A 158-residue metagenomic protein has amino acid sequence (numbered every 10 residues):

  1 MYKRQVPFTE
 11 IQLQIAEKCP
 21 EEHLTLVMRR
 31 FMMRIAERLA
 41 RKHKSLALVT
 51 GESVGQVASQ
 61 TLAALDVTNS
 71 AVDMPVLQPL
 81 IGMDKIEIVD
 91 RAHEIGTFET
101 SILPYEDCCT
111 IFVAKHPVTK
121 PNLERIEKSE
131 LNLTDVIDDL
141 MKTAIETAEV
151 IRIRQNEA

Functional and structural regions predicted by a protein language model:
M1-Y2: Short, small-residue-biased leader/transition segments that mark boundaries at the very start of proteins
V6-T9, T50-G51, P79, I102-L103 (+1 more regions): Generic beta-strand/beta-sheet core signal
F8-A16, E124-L131: Short alpha-helical interface patches
Q12-L13, E17-D90, E94-I95, L140 (+2 more regions): Active-site adenylate/phosphate-handling loop in enzymes that bind or generate adenylated species
S45, T61, L65-M74, I95-A158: Peripheral terminal appendages
